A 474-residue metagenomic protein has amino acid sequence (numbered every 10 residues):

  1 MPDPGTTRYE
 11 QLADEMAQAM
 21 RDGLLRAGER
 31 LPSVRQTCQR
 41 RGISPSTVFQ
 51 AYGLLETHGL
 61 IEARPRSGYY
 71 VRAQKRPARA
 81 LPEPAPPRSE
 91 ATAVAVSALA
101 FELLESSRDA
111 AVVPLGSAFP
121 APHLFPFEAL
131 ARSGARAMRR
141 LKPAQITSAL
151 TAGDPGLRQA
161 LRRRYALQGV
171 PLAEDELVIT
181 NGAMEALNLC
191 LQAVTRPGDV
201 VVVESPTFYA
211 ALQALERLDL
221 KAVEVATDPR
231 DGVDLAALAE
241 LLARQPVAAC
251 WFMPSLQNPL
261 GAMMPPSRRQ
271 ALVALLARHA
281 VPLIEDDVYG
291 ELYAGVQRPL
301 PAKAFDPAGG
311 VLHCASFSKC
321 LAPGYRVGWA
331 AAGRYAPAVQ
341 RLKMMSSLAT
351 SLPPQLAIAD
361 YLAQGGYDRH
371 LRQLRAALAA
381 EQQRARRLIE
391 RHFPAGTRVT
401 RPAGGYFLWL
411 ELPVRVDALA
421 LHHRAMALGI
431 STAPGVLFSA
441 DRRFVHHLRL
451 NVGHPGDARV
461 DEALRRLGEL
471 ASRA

Functional and structural regions predicted by a protein language model:
M1-R136, Q340, M344-S351, L362 (+10 more regions): N-terminal basic, amphipathic alpha-helical segments
P65, P206, D287-Y289, F317: Short strand-turn motif at the edge of the Rossmann-like AdoMet-binding core
G134, R139-H279, E291-A308, L378 (+1 more regions): Conserved core of the PLP fold type I
C250, Y325, L450, H454-P455 (+1 more regions): A late-sequence structural motif
V288, M426-R449: Conserved PLP cofactor-binding pocket of PLP-dependent enzymes
V311-R391, R398-T400: PLP-dependent aminotransferase class I/II
